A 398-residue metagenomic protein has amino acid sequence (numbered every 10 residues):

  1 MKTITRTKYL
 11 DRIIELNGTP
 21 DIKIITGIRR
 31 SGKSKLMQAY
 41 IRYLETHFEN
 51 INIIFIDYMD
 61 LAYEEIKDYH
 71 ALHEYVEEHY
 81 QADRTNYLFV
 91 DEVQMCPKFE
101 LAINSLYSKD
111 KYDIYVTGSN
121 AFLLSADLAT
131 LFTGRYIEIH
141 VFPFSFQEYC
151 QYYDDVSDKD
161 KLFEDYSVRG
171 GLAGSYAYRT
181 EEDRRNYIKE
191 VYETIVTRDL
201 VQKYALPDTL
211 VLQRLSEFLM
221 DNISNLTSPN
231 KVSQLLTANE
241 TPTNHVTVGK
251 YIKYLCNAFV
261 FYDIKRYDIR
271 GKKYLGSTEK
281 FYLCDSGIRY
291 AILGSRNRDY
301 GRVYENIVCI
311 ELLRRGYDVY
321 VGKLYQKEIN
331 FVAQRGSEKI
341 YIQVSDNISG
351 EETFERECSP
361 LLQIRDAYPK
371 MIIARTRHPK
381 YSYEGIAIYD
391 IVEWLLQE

Functional and structural regions predicted by a protein language model:
I4-G18: Pre-Walker A adenine-sensing motif
I25: Hydrophobic anchor at the beta1->P-loop junction of P-loop NTPases
K33: Conserved lysine of the Walker
L36, Y40: Hydrophobic positions on the alpha1 helix immediately C-terminal to the Walker A/P-loop
I54-R84: Short glycine-rich substrate-engagement loop in P-loop NTPases that contacts/grips substrate
S119-A121, A126-L226, F259-Y262: Interdomain motor-coupling "hinge/lid" segment immediately C-terminal to the ATP-binding subdomain of NTP-driven enzymes
E181-K339: Accessory nucleic acid-recognition modules appended to NTPase machines
R377-E398: Domain-level recognition of nuclease-like catalytic cores that cleave nucleotide substrates
